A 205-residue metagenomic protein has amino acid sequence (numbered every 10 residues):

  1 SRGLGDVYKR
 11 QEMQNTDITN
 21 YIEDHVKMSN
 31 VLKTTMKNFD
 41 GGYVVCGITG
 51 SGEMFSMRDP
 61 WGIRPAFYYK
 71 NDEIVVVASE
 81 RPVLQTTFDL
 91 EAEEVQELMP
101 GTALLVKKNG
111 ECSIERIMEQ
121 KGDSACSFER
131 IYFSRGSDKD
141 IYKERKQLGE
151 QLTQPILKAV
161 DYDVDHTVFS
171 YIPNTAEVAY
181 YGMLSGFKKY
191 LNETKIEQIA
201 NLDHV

Functional and structural regions predicted by a protein language model:
R2-M99, L105-V168, I172-P173, A200: Conserved short alpha-helical segments that host acidic/polar catalytic motifs at enzyme active sites
G62, Y181-G182, G186: N-terminal low-complexity or amphipathic/hydrophobic leaders
A66, Y180-Y181, N192-K195: Extended hydrophobic-aromatic, low-complexity segments
F169, A176-M183: Extended, hydrophobic alpha-helical segments in both membrane/secreted and soluble proteins
S185-V205: Short, glycine/charge-rich flexible loops or terminal/linker lids adjacent to PRPP-binding catalytic cores
